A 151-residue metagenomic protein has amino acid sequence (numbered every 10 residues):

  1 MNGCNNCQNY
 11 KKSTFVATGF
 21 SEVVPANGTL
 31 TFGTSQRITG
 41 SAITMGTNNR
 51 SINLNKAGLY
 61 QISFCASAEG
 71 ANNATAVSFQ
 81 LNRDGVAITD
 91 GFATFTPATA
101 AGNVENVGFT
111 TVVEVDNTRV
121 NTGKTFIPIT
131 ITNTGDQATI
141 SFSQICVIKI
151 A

Functional and structural regions predicted by a protein language model:
M1-A151: Extracellular jelly-roll beta-sandwich "head" domains, especially the C-terminal globular C1q domain
